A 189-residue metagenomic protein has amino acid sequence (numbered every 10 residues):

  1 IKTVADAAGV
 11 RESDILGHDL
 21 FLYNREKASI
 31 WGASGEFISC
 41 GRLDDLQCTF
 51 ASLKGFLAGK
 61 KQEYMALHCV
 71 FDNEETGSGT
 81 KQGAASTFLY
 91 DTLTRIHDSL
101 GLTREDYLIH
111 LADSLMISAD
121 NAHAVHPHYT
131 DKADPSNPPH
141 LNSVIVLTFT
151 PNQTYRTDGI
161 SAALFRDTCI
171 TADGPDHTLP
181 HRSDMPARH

Functional and structural regions predicted by a protein language model:
I1-S39, A58: Soluble metallo-hydrolase cores and metallopeptidase-like ectodomains found primarily in the secretory/periplasmic
K2-D14, A122-Y129, A133-H189: Active-site-adjacent substrate-binding region of metalloamidase/peptidase-like peptide-processing proteins
T3, I38, Q47-A51, A84-D91 (+3 more regions): Generic recognition of stable, solvent-exposed alpha-helical segments in well-folded globular domains
V10-D19, Q62-H68, L102-D113, A172-R182: Flexible, glycine/charged-enriched surface loops at secondary-structure junctions
F21-Y23, C69, S118, T148: Residues in well-ordered beta-strands of folded domains
S29-S34, L67-E75, P139-T148, A172-G174: Short acidic (Asp/Glu) and glycine-rich catalytic loops that position anionic groups and cofactors
A33-L43, E74-G79, P180-S183: A short glycine/serine-rich beta->alpha loop
F50-N137: Acidic/histidine-rich catalytic neighborhood of metal-dependent amide-processing enzymes
